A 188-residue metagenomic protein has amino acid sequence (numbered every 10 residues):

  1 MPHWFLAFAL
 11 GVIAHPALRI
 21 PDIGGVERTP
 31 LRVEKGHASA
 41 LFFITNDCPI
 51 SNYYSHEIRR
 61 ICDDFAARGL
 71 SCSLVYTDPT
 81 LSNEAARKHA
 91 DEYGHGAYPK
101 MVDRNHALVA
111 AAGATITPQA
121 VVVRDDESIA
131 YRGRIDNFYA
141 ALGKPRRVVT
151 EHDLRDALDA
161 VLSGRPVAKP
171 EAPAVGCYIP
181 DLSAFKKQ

Functional and structural regions predicted by a protein language model:
W4-V12: Sec-dependent N-terminal signal peptides
L18-S39: A short beta-strand-turn-helix
V33-N52, L158: Short active-site neighborhood of thiol/selenol oxidoreductases, capturing the structured segment around
T45-H56, P79, A120, C177-P180: Short, thiol/selenol-centered motifs that function as redox-active sites or metal-ligating centers
N52-Y93, R104-A111: Structural microenvironment flanking redox-active thiols in thiol-disulfide oxidoreductases
H89-R132: Short, internal strand/loop/helix patches that form the active-site neighborhood or redox-interaction surface
V122-Q188: Thiol-/selenol-based redox modules, centered on thioredoxin-like and closely related oxidoreductase domains
